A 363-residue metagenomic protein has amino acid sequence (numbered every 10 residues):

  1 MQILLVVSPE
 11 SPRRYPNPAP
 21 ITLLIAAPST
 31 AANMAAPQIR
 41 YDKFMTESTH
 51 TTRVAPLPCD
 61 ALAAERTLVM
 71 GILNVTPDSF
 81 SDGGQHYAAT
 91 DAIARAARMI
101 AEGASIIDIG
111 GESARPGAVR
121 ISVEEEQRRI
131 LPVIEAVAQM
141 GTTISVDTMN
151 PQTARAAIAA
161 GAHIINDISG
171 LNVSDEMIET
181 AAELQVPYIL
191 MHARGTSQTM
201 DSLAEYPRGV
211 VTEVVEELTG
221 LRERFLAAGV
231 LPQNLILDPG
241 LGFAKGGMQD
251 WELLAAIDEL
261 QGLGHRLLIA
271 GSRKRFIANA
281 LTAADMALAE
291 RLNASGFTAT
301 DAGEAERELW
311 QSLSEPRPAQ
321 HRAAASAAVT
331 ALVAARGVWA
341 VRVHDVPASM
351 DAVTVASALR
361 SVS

Functional and structural regions predicted by a protein language model:
L4, P16-P18: Short hydrophobic targeting helices and cationic amphipathic motifs that mediate membrane/organellar targeting
S8-R14, T22, S29-T30: Low-acidity, Ser/Thr- and Arg-rich intrinsically disordered low-complexity segments
Y41-T76, V362-S363: N-terminal amphipathic alpha-helix/helix-capping segment at the start of soluble metabolic enzymes
A64, S81-R95, A114-E135, M140-T143 (+5 more regions): Active-site-adjacent loop and "lid" segments of alpha/beta metabolic enzymes
R66-I72, R98-G110: N-terminal glycine-rich anion-binding loops that anchor highly charged ligand groups
L73, M99, G103, I165 (+3 more regions): Conserved, mostly hydrophobic/aromatic
L231-N234: Short acidic capping loops at alpha-helix termini that bridge into adjacent secondary structure
